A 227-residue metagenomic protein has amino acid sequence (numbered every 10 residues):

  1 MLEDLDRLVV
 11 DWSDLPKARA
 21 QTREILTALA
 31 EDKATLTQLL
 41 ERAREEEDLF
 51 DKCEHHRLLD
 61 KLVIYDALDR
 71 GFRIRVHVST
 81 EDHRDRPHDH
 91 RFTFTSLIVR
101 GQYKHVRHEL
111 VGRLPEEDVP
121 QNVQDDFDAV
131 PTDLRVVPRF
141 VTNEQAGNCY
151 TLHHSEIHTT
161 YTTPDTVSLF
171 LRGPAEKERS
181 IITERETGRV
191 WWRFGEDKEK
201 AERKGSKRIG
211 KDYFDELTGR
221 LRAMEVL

Functional and structural regions predicted by a protein language model:
M1-F72: A short, N-terminal "cap"/entry segment at the start of jelly-roll beta-barrel domains of the cupin/DSBH fold
L49-D51, H83-H88, R139, I157-T159: Catalytic micro-motifs at enzyme active sites that drive phosphoryl/nucleotidyl and oxygen chemistry
R75-D89, H153-H154: Conserved short histidine dyad/triad with adjacent acidic residue
R91-H105, E109: Short, conserved beta-strand element in jelly-roll/cupin
T95, P164-S180: A short hydrophobic beta-strand segment most commonly corresponding to one strand of the jelly-roll/cupin
H105-V106, I157-T163: Short beta-strand His + acidic residue motifs that chelate non-heme Fe in jelly-roll/DSBH and cupin folds
E109-E156: Short acidic-glycine-tyrosine-enriched beta hairpin
T187-L227: Long, compositionally biased interface segments
